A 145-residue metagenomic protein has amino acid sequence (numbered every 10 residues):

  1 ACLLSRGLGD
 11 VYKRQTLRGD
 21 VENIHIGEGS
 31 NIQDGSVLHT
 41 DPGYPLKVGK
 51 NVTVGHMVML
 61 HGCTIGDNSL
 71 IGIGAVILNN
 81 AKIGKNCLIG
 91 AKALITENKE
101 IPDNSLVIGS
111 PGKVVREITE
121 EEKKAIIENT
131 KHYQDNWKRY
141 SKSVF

Functional and structural regions predicted by a protein language model:
A1-Y12: Single conserved hydrophobic/aromatic residue that forms the stacking wall/gate of nucleotide- or nucleobase-binding
D10, E28-G29: Well-ordered beta-strand segments characteristic of repetitive beta-sheet solenoids
D20, E28, D34-S36, T40 (+2 more regions): Glycine-rich hexapeptide-repeat left-handed beta-helix
I24: Active-site cofactor/substrate anionic-group-binding motifs, chiefly glycine- and Lys/Arg-rich phosphate-binding loops
